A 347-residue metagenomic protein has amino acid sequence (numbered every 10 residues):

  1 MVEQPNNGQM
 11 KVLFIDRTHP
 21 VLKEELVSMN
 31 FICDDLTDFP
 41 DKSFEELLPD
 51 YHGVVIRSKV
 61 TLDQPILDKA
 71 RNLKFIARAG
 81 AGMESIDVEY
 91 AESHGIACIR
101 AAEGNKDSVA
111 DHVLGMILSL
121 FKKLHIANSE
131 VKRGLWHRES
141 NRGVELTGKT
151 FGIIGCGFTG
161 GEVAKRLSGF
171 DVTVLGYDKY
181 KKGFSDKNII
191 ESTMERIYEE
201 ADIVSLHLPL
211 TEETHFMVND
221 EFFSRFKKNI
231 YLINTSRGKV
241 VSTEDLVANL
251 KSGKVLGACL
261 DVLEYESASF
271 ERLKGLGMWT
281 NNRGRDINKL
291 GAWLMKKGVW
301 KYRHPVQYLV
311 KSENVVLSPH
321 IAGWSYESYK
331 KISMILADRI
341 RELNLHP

Functional and structural regions predicted by a protein language model:
M1-I99, E199, N219-E221: An N-terminal-biased, well-structured beta-alpha scaffold segment characteristic of Rossmann-like dinucleotide-binding
G8, S28, E139-K228, E244: Rossmann-like dinucleotide/phosphate-binding beta-alpha-beta segment
H52-G53, F75, I203, Y231 (+2 more regions): Short, Asp-centered acidic motifs that coordinate Mg2+ and/or phosphate in catalytic or ligand-binding sites
K59, A81, D202, L208-L210 (+2 more regions): Short glycine-/small-residue-rich Rossmann-like dinucleotide-binding loops
T61, G82-S85, R100, G104-N105 (+4 more regions): Residue-level detector of alpha-helix initiation sites
L67, R71-F75, I86-C98, L206 (+1 more regions): Beta-strand-loop-alpha-helix segment that lines the small-molecule cofactor/substrate pocket of alpha/beta enzymes
H94-I96, A101-T150, E162-K165, Y177: Phosphate-binding beta-alpha-beta segment of Rossmann-like dinucleotide-binding domains, i.e., the NAD(P)
N229-P347: Rossmann-like dinucleotide-binding domain for NAD(H)/NADP(H)
